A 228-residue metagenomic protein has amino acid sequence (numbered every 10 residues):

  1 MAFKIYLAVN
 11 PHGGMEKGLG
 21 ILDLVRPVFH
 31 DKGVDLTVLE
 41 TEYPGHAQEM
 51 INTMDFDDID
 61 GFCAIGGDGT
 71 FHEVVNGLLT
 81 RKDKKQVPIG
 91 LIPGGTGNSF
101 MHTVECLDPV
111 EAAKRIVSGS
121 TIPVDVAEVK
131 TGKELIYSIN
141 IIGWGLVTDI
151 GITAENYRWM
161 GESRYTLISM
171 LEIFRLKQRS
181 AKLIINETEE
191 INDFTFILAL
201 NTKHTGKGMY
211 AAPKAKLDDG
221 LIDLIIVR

Functional and structural regions predicted by a protein language model:
M1-F62, E111: ATP/NTP phosphate-donor binding region
P11, I65-G67, I92-G94: Glycine-rich beta-strand-to-loop/alpha-helix junction loops that act as flexible
D23, P27, N52, N76-T80 (+2 more regions): Short, well-ordered alpha-helices that flank and scaffold nucleotide-derived cofactor binding pockets
K32, T41, R81-A199: Catalytic core of DAGKc-family lipid kinases
A47, T70-V74, S99, V124: Short glycine/serine/threonine-rich phosphate/pyrophosphate-binding segments that cradle anionic phosphate groups
T70-K84: Short Gly/Thr/Asp-enriched flexible loops that form oxyanion-binding sites at enzyme active sites
I185-T188, D193-R228: Internal anion-binding site segments
